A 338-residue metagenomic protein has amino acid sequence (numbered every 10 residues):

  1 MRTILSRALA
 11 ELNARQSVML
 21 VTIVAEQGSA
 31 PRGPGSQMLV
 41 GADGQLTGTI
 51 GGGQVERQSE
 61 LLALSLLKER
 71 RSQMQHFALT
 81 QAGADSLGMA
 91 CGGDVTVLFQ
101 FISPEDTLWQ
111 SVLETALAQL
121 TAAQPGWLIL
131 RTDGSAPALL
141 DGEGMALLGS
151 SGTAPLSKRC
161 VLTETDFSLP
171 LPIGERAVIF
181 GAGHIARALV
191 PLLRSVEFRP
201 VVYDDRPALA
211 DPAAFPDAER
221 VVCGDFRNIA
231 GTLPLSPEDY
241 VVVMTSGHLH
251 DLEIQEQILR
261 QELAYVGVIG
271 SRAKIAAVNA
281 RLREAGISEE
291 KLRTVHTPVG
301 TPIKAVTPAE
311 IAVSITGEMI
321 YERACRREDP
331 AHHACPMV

Functional and structural regions predicted by a protein language model:
M1-D205, L209-V222, S236-Y240, I320-V338: Segments forming oxygen-rich coordination pockets for charged ligands
A84, A186-R187, H250-L252, I275: Short, well-ordered alpha-helical microsegments
E175, F180, M244-T245, V268-I269 (+1 more regions): Thr-Gly-centered strand-to-loop micro-motif
V190-L192, A214-F215, P234-L235, E253-Q257 (+1 more regions): Short amphipathic alpha-helical segments
Y203, Y240, T245-L249, E256-L282: ADP-ribose/adenylate-binding Rossmann-like module
G224-I229, L249: Conserved SAM/SAH-binding loop
R227-P237: Short amphipathic alpha-helix with an adjacent loop that forms part of the alpha/beta core around
I269-V338: Adenosine-phosphate binding glycine-rich loop
